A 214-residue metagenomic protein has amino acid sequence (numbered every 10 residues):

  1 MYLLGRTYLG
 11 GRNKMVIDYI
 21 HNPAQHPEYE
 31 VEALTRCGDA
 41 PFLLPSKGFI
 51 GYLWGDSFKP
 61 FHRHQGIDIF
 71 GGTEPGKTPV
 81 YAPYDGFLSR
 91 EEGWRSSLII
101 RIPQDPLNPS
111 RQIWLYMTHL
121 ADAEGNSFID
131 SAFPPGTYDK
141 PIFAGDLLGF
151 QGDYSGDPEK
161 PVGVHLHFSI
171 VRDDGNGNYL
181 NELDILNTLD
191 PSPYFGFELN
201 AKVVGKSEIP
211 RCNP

Functional and structural regions predicted by a protein language model:
M1-S97, P103-D105, F143-A144, D153 (+1 more regions): Surface-exposed, glycine-biased beta-strand/turn segments
L3-L4, L9-G10, V16, R111-I113 (+2 more regions): Acidic, glycine-rich catalytic/binding loops that coordinate metals and/or anionic ligands
H62-H64, D68, M117-H119, H165-H167: Histidine-centered active-site/metal-ligand motif
A82-G136, G163-H165: Zn2+-dependent peptidoglycan hydrolase active-site motif and core
S97, L107, D157, G175-G177: Flexible, glycine-rich phosphate/dinucleotide-binding loops and adjacent beta-alpha linkers at cofactor/substrate
L120, Y154, V171-D173: Short, loop-centered acidic/histidine patches that primarily coordinate divalent metals
G149-P158: A short, conserved strand-capping beta-turn/loop at the end of a beta strand
